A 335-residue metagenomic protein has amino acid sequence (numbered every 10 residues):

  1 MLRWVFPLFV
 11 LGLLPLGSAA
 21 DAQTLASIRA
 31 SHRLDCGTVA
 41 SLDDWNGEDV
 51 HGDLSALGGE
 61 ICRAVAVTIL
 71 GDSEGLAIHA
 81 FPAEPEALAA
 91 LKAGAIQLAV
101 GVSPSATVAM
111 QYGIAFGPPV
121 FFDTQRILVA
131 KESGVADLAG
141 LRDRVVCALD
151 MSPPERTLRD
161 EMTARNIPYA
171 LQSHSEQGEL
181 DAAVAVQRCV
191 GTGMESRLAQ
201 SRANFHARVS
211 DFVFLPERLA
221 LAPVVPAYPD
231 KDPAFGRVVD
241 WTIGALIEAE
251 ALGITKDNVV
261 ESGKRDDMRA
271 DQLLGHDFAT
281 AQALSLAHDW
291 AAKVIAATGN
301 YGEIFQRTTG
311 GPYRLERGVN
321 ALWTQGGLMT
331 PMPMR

Functional and structural regions predicted by a protein language model:
V5-L16: Bacterial N-terminal signal peptides
L16-A22: Sec/Tat signal peptide C-region and signal peptidase I cleavage site
T24-V102, L286, Y301: Extracytoplasmic small-molecule ligand-binding "clamshell" domains of the periplasmic binding protein/Venus flytrap
R29, A66-E74, K92-I96, E132 (+6 more regions): Sec-exported extracytoplasmic/periplasmic mature domains
D35-D44, H51-L70, P104, D123-S175 (+1 more regions): Bilobed "Venus flytrap"/periplasmic-binding protein-like clamshell domains and structurally analogous long
G59-R63, V67-I69, E132-V135, A139-G140 (+5 more regions): Extended ligand-binding regions for polar small-molecule ligands
R63, V67, G71-G140, S196-A220 (+1 more regions): Acidic, polar ligand-binding/catalytic clefts
L274-R335: C-terminal functional modules
